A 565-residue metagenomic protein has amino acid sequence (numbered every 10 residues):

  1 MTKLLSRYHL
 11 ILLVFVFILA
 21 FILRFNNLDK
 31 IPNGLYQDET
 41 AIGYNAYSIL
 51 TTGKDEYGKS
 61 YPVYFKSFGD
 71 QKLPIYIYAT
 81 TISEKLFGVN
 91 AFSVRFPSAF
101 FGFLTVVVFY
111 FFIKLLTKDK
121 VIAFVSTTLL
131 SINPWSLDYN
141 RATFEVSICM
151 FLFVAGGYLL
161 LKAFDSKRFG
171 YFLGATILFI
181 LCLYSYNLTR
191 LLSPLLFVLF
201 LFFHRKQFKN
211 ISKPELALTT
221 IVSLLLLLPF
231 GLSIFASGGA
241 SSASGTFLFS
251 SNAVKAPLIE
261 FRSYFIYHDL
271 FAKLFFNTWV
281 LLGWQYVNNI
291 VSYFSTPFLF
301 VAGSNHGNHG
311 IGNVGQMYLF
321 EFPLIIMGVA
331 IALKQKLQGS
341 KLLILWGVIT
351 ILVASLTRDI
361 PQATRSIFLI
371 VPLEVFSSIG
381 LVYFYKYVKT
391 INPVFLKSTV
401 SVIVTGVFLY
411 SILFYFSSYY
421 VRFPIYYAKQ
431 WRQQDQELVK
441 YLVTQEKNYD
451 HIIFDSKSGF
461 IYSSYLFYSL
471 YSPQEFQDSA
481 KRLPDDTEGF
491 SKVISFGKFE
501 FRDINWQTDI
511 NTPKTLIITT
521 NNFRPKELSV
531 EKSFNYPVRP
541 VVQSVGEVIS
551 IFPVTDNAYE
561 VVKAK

Functional and structural regions predicted by a protein language model:
T2-P257, F271, V280, N289-F294 (+1 more regions): Membrane-integral, polyisoprenol-dependent glycosyltransferases of the GT-C/oligosaccharyltransferase superfamily
I42, I75, Y286, I290 (+2 more regions): Stable alpha-helical elements in mature extracytoplasmic
F65, G315, L396-E446, K457-S469 (+3 more regions): Membrane-proximal, lumen/periplasm-facing interface regions of secretory-pathway glyco- and lipid-modifying enzymes
S136, K457-I461, N521-P525: Solvent-exposed loop/turn segments at secondary-structure junctions within structured extracellular/periplasmic domains
I266-H268, N277: Polytopic transmembrane helical bundles with strong interfacial aromatic enrichment
K389-P393: Membrane interface segments of multi-pass transport proteins and intramembrane proteases
Q445-K457, T512-T519: Short hydrophobic beta-strand segments
S479-K565: Aromatic/acidic, Gly/Pro-rich catalytic loop(s) in extracytoplasmic/lumenal soluble domains of multi-pass membrane
